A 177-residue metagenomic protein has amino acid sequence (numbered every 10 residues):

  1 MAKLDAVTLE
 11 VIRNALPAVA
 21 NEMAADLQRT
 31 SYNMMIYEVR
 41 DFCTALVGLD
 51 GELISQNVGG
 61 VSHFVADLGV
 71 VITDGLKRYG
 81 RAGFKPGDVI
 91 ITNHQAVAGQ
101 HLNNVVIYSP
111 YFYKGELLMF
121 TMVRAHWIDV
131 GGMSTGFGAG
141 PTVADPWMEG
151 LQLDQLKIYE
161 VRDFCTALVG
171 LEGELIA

Functional and structural regions predicted by a protein language model:
A2-R40, T44-L68, A167-G170, A177: Long, charge-dense accessory insertions within large macromolecular proteins
E22-D26, T30, I54-Q56, G69-P110: Conserved mixed alpha/beta core segments that line enzyme active sites in large multi-domain catalysts
E38-D41, N103-V105, V161: Short, small/polar residue-rich loop motifs at catalytic or cofactor-binding pockets
S62-T73, I128-F137: A short, polar/charged loop-to-alpha-helix boundary motif
H94-A98, R124-D129, E172: Acidic, glycine-rich active-site loops and adjacent beta-strand->loop/helix elements that engage anionic groups
N104-K114, M122, G170: A short, hydrophobic, proline-anchored segment that marks a local hinge/packing element in signaling and regulatory
K114-D163, A167: Mobile "lid/hinge" segments at catalytic clefts and subdomain interfaces of large enzymes
